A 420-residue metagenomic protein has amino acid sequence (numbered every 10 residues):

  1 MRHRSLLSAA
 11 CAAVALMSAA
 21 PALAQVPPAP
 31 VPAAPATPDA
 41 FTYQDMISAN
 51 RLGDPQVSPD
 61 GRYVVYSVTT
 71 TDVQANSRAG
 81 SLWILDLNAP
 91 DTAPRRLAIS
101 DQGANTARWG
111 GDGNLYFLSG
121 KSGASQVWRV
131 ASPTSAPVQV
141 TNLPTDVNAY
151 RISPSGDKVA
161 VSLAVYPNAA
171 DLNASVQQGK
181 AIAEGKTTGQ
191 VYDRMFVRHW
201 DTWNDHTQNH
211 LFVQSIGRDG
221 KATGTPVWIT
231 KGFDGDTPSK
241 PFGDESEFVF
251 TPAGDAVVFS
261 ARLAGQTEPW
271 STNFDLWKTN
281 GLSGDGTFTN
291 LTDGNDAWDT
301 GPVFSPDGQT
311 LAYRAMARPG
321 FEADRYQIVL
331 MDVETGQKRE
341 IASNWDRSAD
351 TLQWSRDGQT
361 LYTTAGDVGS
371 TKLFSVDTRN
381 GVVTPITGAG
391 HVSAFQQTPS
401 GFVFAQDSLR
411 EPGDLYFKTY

Functional and structural regions predicted by a protein language model:
A19-A20: N-terminal signal peptide c-region/cleavage motif recognized by signal peptidases
Q44-G80: Beta-strand-rich domains and repeat architectures in extracellular enzymes and scaffolds, especially beta-propellers
R51-P55, Y166, F242-P252: Signature of short aromatic-glycine-proline-rich micro-motifs recurring in repeat-based ectodomains
P59-D60, G110-D112, P154-S155, P252-A253 (+3 more regions): Residue-level detector of Asp-centered blade-edge/turn motifs that repeat once per structural unit in beta-propeller
G61-V64, L115-Y116, V159, V257 (+3 more regions): Hydrophobic beta-strand positions that form the internal "hydrophobic ladder" of WD40/Gbeta-like beta-propeller blades
V68-S81, L97-N105, L118-W128, N142-N148 (+9 more regions): A flexible loop/linker signature enriched in serine peptidases of the S9 family
L87-P90, A131-S135, I216-G220, N280-G284 (+3 more regions): Short loop/turn segments that connect beta-strands within beta-propeller blades
